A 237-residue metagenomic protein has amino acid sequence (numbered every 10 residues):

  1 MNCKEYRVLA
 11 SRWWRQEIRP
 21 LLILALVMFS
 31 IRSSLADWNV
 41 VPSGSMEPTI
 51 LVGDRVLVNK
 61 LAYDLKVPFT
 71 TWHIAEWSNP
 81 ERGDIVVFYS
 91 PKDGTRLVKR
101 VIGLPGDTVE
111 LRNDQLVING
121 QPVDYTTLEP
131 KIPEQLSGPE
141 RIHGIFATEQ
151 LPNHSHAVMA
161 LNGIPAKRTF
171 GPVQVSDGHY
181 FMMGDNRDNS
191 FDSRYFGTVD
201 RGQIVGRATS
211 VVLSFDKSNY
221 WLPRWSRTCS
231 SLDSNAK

Functional and structural regions predicted by a protein language model:
N2-R15, S30, S34-V40, S45-K237: Soluble "head" domains of membrane/secretory-pathway proteins
